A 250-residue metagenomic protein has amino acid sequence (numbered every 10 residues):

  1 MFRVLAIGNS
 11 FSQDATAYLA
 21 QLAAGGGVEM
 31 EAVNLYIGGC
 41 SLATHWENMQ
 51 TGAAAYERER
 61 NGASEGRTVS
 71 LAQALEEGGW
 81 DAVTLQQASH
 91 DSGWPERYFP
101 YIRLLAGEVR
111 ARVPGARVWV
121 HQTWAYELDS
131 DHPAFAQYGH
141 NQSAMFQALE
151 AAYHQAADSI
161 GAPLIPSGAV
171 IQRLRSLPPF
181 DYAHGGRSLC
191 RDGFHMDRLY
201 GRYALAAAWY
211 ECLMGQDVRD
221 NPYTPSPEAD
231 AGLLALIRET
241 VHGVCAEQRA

Functional and structural regions predicted by a protein language model:
R3-L5, F11-F99: Conserved SGNH/GDSL esterase-like catalytic core that processes O-acyl groups on lipids and polysaccharides
G25, S159, A207-A208: Charged/polar positions on well-ordered alpha helices
V69-R198, E211, D220: Alpha-helical cap/lid subdomain in secreted, periplasmic, or secretory-pathway luminal O-acyl-processing enzymes
G186-A250: Conserved catalytic region of serine esterases and O-acyltransferases that act on ester linkages in lipids
